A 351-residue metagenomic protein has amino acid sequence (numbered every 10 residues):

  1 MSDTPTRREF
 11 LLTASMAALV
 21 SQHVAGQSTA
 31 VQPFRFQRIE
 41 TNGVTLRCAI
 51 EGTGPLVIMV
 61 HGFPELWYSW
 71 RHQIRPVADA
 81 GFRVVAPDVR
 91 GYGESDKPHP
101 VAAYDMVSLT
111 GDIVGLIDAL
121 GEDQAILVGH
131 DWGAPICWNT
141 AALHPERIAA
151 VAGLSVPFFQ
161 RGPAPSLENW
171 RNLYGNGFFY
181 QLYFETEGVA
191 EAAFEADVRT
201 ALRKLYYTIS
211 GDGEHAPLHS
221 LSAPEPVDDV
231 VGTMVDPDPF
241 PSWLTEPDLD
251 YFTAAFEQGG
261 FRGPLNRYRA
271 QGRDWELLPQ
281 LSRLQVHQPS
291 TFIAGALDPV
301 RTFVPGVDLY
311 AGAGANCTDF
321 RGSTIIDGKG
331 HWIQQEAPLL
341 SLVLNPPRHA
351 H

Functional and structural regions predicted by a protein language model:
S2-A17: N-terminal secretory signal peptides and thylakoid transit peptides that target proteins across membranes
Q22-N42, H351: C-terminal segment of N-terminal export signals and the immediately downstream linker at the start of the mature
Q32-F34, L46, Y92-V128, W132-R321: Flexible "cap/lid" subdomain of the alpha/beta-hydrolase fold that forms the substrate-access gate
N42-I50: A short loop-to-beta-strand scaffold at the N-terminal edge of the catalytic core in hydrolase folds
I50-D96: Conserved HGGG/HGGXW glycine-rich cap/lid loop of the alpha/beta-hydrolase fold
G62, D105, E336-A337: Active-site helix-initiating loop/hinge in glycosyltransferases
V89, V156, G328: Active-site loop/turn elements of alpha/beta-hydrolase fold enzymes, especially the short glycine-/histidine-rich
T318-H351: Catalytic active-site module of serine/aspartate enzymes centered on a nucleophile-bearing elbow/loop
